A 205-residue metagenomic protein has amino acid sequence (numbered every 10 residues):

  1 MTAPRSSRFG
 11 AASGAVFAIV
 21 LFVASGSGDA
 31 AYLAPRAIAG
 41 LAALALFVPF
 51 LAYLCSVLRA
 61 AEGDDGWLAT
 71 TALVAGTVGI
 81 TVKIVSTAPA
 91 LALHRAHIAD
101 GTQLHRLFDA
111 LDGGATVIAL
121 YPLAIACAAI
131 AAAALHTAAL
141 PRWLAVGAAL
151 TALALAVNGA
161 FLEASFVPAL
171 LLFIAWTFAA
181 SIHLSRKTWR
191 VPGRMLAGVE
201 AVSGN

Functional and structural regions predicted by a protein language model:
M1-N205: Hydrophobic, aromatic-enriched alpha-helical segments typical of multi-pass transmembrane helices
